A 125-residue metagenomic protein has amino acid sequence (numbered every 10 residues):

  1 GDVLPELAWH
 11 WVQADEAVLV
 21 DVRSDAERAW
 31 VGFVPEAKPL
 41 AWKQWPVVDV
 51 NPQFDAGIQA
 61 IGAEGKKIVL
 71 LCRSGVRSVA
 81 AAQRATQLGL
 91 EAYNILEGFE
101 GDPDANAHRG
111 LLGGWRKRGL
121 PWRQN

Functional and structural regions predicted by a protein language model:
G1-A17, D25-K67, S78-N125: Rhodanese-like catalytic fold shared by cysteine-dependent sulfurtransferases and DSP/PTP-type phosphatases
L70-L71: Short, surface-exposed ligand- or partner-binding patches at beta-edge/loop junctions that are enriched in aromatics
G75: Conserved G/P- and acidic residue-centered "switch" motifs that form tight phosphate/ATP-binding loops in soluble
